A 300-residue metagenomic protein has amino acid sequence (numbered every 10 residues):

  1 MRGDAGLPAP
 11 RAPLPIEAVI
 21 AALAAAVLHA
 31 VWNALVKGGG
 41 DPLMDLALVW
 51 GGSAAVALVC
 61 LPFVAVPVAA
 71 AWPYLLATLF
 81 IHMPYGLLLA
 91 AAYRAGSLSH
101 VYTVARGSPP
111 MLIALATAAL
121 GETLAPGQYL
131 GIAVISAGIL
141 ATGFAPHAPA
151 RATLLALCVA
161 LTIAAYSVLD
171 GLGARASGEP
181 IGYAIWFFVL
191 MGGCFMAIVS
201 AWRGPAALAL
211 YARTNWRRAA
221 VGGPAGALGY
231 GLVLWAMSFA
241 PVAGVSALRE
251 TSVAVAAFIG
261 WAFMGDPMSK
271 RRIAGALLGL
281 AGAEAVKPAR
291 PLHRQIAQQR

Functional and structural regions predicted by a protein language model:
R2-F80, G86-G96, A137, F144-L157 (+4 more regions): Membrane-interface interhelical linkers
A22, L46-A47, L75, Y102-T103 (+5 more regions): Hydrophobic/aromatic positions within or immediately flanking transmembrane alpha-helices of multi-pass small-molecule
A26-A30, L79, M83-L87, G107-A114 (+7 more regions): Hydrophobic/small/kink-forming positions within alpha-helical transmembrane segments of polytopic membrane proteins
G40-D45, L88-A105, G121-T123, R175-G182 (+1 more regions): Structural motif at transmembrane-helix junctions in multi-pass transporters
G51-A57, M111-T117, L124-F144, R271-R290: Hydrophobic transmembrane alpha-helices of multi-pass small-molecule transport proteins
G52-V56, V104-A118, A133, L190-C194 (+3 more regions): Alpha-helical transmembrane segments of compact multi-pass small-molecule transporters, enriched in specific families
A57-P67, I113-G127, I163-E179, A225-V242 (+1 more regions): Hydrophobic alpha-helical transmembrane segments in multi-pass integral membrane proteins
L228, L232-R294: C-terminal appended segment following the main domain
